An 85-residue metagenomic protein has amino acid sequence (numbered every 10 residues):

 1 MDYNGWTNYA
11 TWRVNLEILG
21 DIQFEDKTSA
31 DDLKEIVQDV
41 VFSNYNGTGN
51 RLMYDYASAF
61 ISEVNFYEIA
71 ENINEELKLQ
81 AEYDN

Functional and structural regions predicted by a protein language model:
M1-N85: Acidic interaction surfaces
